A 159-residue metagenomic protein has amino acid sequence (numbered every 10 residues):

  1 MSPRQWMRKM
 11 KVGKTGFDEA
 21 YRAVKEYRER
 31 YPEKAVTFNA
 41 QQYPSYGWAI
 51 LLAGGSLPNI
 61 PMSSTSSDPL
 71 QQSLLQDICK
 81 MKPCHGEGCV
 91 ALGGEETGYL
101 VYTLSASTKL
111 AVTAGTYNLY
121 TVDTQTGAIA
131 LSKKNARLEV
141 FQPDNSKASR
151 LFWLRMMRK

Functional and structural regions predicted by a protein language model:
M1: Active-site groove signature of glycoside hydrolases
W6-K11, R22-T37, Q41-K133, Q142-K159: Aromatic- and carboxylate-lined catalytic core of secreted/periplasmic carbohydrate-active enzymes
G16-A20: A conditional alpha-helix N-cap/helix-loop micro-motif detector
E139: Metallocofactor- and cofactor-centric catalytic cores in central/energy metabolism, strongly enriched
